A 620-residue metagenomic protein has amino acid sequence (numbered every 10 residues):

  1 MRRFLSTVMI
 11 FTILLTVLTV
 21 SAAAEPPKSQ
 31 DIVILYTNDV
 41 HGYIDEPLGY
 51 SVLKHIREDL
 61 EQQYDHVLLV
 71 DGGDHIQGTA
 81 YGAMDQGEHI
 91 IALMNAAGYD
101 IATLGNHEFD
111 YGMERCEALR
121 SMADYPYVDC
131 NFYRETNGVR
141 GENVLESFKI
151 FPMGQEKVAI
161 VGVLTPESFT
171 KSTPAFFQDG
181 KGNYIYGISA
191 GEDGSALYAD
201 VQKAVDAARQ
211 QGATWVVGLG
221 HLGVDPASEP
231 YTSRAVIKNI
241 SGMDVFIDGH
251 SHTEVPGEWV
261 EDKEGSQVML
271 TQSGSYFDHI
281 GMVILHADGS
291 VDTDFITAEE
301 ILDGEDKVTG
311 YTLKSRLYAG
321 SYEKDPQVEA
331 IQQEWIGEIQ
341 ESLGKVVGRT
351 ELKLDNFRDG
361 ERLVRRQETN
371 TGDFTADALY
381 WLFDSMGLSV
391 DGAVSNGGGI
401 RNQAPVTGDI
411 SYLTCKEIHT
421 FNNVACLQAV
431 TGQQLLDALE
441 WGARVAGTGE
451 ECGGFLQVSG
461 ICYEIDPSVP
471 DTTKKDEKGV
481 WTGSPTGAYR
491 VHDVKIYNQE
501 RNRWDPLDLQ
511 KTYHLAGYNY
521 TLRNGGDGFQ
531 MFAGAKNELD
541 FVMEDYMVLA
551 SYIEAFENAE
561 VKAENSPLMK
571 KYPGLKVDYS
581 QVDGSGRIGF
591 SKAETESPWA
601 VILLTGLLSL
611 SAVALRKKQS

Functional and structural regions predicted by a protein language model:
M1-M9, P598-W599: Bacterial N-terminal signal peptides that target proteins for export
V8, A22-A24: Cross-kingdom Sec-pathway N-terminal secretion signals
V8-V17: Bacterial N-terminal signal peptides
E25-T309, T371-W381, A393, V445-A446 (+1 more regions): Acidic, metal/ion-coordinating pockets
P26-D31, Y43, K54, Q62 (+4 more regions): Catalytic centers of hydrolytic enzymes
G589-V601: Short, threonine-centered small-residue motifs that mark membrane-proximal processing/anchoring sites and TM-junction
P598-K617: A cross-kingdom C-terminal cell-surface attachment/processing module
